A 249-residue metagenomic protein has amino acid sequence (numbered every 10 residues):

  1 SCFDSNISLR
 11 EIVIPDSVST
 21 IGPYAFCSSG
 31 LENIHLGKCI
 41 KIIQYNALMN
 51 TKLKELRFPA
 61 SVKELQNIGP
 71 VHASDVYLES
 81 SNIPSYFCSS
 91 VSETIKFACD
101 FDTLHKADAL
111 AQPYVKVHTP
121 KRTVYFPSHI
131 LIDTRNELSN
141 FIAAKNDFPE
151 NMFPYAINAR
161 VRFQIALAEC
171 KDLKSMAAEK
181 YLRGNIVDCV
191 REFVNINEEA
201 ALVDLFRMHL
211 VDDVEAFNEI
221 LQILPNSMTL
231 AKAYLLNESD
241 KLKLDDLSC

Functional and structural regions predicted by a protein language model:
N6-T20, S29-I42, N50-E64, H72-Y86 (+3 more regions): Structural signature of tandem-repeat unit edges
P23-Y24, Y45, V203, A233: Register-specific detector for alpha-helical tandem repeat solenoids, activating on a conserved position within each
F163-A178, A201-L205: Repeat-mediated protein-protein interaction surfaces in helical alpha-solenoids
S175, V187-E199, L205-R207: Charged/polar low-complexity intrinsically disordered segments, enriched in acidic residues
K180-R183, L210-F217, T229-L230, S239-C249: Ankyrin repeat arrays, specifically the small/polar loop and inter-repeat linker segments at the C-terminal end of each
F193, I220-L224: Ankyrin-repeat helical register
E198-F206, T229-N237: Ankyrin repeat structural motif
